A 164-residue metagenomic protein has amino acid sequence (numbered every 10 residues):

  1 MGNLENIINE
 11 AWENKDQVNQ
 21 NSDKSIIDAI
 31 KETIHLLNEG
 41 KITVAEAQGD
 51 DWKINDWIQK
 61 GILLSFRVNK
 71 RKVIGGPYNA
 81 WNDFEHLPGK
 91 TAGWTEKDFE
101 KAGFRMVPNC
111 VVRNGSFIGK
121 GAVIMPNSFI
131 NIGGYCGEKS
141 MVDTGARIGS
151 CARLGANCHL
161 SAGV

Functional and structural regions predicted by a protein language model:
M1-G103: Terminal amphipathic alpha-helical/low-complexity segments used for targeting or macromolecular assembly
E100, F104-V164: Structural signal for interior beta-strand "rungs" in well-ordered beta-sheet cores of soluble enzyme domains
